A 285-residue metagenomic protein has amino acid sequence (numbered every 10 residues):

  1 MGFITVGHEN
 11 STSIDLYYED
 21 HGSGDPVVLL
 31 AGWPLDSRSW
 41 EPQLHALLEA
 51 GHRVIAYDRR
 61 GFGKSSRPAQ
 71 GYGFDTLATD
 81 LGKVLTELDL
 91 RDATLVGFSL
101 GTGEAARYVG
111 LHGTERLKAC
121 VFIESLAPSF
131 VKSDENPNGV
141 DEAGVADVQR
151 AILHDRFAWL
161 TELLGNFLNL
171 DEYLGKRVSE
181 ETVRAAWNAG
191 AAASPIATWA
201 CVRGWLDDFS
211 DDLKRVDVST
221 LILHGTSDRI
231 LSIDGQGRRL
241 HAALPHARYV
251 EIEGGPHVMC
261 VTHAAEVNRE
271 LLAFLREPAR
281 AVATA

Functional and structural regions predicted by a protein language model:
E9-Q70, V84, I230: Conserved HGGG/HGGXW glycine-rich cap/lid loop of the alpha/beta-hydrolase fold
A31-W33, A93, G97-T102: Conserved alpha/beta-hydrolase "nucleophile elbow" surrounding the catalytic nucleophile
D58, T94, A119-V121: Residue in the alpha/beta-hydrolase core beta-strand immediately N-terminal to the catalytic nucleophile
T76-A93: Conserved acidic catalytic loop of the alpha/beta-hydrolase fold
A106-H154: Flexible "cap/lid" loop of the alpha/beta hydrolase fold
V131-G139, A151-K214: Conserved alpha/beta-hydrolase catalytic His-Asp/Glu region
R215-G255, E266: Conserved loop-alpha-helix segment in the C-terminal half of the alpha/beta-hydrolase fold that carries the catalytic
P245-A285: Catalytic active-site module of serine/aspartate enzymes centered on a nucleophile-bearing elbow/loop
